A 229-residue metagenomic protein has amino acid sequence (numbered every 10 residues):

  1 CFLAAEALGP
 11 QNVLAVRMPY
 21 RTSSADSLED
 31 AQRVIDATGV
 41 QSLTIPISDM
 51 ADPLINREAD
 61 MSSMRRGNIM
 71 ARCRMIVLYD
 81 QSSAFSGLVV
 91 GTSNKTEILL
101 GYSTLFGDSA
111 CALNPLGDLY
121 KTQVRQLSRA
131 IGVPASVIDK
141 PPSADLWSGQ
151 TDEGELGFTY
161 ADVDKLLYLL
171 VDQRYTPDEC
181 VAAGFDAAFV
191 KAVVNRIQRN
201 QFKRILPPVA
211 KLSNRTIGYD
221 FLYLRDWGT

Functional and structural regions predicted by a protein language model:
F2-T229: ATP/NTP-dependent adenylation/nucleotidyl-transfer catalytic domains that generate, transfer, or process NMP-activated
